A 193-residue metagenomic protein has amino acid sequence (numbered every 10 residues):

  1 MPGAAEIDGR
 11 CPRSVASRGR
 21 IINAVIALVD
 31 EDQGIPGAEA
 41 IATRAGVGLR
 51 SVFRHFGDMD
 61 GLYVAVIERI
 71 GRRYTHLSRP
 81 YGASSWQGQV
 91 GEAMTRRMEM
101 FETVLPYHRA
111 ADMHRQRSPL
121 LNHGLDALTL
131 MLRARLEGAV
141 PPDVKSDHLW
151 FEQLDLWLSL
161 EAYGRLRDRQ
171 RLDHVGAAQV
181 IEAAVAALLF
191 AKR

Functional and structural regions predicted by a protein language model:
M1-I35, E39-R44, D60-G61: Basic, helix-initiating cap at the start of DNA-binding domains
A27-P36, T43, V64-A93: Amphipathic alpha-helical linker/stalk segments
G46-F56: Short hydrophobic/aromatic patch on the recognition helix
H55-F56, A65, V180: Residues in the recognition helix of alpha-helical DNA-binding motifs
I67, S78, E99-D126, G164-R165: Amphipathic alpha-helical segments used for helix-helix packing
E92-T95, E99-T103, R117-E152, A178-F190: Amphipathic alpha-helical packing segments from all-alpha helical-bundle domains
F151-L172, A187-R193: Amphipathic C-terminal alpha-helical segment
